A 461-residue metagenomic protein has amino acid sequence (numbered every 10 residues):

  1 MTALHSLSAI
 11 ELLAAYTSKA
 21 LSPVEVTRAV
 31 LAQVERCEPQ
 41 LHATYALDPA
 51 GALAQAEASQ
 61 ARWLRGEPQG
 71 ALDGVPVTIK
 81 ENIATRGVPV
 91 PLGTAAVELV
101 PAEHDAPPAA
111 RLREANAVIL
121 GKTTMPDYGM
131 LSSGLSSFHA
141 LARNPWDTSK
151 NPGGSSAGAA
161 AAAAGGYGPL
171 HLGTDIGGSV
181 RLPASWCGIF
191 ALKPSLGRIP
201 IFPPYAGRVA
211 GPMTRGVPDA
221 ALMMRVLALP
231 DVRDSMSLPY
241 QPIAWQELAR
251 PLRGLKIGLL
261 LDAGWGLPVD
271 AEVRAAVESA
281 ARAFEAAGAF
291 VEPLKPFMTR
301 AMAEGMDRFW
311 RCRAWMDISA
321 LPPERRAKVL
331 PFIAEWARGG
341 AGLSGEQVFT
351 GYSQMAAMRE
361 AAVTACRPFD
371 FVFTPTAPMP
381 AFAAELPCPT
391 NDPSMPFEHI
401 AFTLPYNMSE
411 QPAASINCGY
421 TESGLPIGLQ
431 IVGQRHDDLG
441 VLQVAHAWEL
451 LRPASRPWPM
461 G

Functional and structural regions predicted by a protein language model:
M1-L53, A286-G288, A341-G342, Q347 (+1 more regions): An N-terminal boundary/leader segment
P23-R28, E57, A244-W245, V269-K295 (+4 more regions): Acyltransferase
A52-A54, R62-S137: Acidic/His- and Gly-rich active-site-bordering loop/insert found across diverse amide/peptide-bond hydrolases
L72-L92, P251-L260, F309-V363, P412-P426: Short helix-loop capping/hinge segments that flank enzyme active sites or metal/cofactor-binding pockets
A95, L99, M236-P239, W310-R313 (+2 more regions): Short, surface-exposed loop/helix-turn segments at secondary-structure junctions that function as lids/hinges flanking
H104-D231, N407-G428: Short glycine/serine-rich loop segments
F190-A275, M298, R452-G461: A short helix-breaking turn/cap at a secondary-structure junction
